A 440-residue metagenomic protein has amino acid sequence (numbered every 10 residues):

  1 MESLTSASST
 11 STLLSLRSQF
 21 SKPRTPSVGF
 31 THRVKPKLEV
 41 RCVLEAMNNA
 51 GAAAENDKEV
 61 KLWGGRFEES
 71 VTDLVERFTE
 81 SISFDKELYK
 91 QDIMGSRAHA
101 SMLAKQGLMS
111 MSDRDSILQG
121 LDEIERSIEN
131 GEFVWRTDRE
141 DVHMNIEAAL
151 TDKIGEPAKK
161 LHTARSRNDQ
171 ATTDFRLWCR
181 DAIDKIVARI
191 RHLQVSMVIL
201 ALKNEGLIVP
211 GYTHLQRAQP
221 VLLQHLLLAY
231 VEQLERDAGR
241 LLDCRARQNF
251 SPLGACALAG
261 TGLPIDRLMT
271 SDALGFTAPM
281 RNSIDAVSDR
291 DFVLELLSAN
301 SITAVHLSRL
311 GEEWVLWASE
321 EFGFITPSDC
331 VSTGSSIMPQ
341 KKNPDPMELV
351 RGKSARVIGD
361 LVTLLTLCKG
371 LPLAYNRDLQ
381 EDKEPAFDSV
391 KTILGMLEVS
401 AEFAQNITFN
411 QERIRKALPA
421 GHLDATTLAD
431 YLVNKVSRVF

Functional and structural regions predicted by a protein language model:
M1-K35: N-terminal chloroplast transit peptides
E2-S6, P36-G260, P264-D272, A278 (+3 more regions): A helix-coil-helix interface module used to build multimeric assemblies and to scaffold catalytic/cofactor sites
E2-S8, V43-Q91, G95, Q340-F440: Glycine-rich cofactor/substrate-binding loops
K86-Y89, S110, R136, E140 (+14 more regions): Hydrophobic alpha-helical scaffolding
H99, G120-S127, A149, K153 (+15 more regions): Generic, well-ordered alpha-helical scaffold segments in large soluble proteins
H99-M109, H225, L294-I302, T427-V436: Short, well-ordered beta-strand elements within core beta-sheets of diverse protein domains
R180-V187, R191, Q224, L228-V231 (+8 more regions): Short amphipathic alpha-helical segments with heptad-repeat character
M269-T366: Acidic, glycine-rich loop-and-beta core segments that form the ion-binding/anion-interacting portion of active sites
